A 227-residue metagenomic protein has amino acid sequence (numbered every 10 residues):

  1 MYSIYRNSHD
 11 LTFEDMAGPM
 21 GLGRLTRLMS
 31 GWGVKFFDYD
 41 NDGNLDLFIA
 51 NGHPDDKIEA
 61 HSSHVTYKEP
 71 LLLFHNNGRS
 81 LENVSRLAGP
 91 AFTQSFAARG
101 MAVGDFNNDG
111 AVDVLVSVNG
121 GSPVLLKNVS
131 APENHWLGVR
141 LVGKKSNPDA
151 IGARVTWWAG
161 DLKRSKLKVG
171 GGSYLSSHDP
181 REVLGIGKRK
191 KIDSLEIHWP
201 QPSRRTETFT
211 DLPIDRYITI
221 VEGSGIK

Functional and structural regions predicted by a protein language model:
M1-Y2, G31, P70, A98: Extracellular structured ligand-interaction cores
Y2-M16, N41: Acidic, glycine-rich loop-and-beta core segments that form the ion-binding/anion-interacting portion of active sites
F13, V34, L81: Conserved hydrophobic/aromatic pocket- or pore-lining residues that grip, position, or stack substrates in active sites
G21-L22, D55, S63-K227: Gly/Ser/Thr/Pro-enriched helix-cap/hinge segments flanking short amphipathic alpha-helices
L25-M29: Outer-membrane beta-barrel signature, preferentially recognizing the C-terminal barrel domain of Gram-negative
G33-F36, G100: Conserved beta-strand position repeated once per blade in WD40 beta-propeller domains
D42, D46, D109: Acidic carboxylate motifs that coordinate Ca2+ or other divalent cations, activating on Asp/Glu
